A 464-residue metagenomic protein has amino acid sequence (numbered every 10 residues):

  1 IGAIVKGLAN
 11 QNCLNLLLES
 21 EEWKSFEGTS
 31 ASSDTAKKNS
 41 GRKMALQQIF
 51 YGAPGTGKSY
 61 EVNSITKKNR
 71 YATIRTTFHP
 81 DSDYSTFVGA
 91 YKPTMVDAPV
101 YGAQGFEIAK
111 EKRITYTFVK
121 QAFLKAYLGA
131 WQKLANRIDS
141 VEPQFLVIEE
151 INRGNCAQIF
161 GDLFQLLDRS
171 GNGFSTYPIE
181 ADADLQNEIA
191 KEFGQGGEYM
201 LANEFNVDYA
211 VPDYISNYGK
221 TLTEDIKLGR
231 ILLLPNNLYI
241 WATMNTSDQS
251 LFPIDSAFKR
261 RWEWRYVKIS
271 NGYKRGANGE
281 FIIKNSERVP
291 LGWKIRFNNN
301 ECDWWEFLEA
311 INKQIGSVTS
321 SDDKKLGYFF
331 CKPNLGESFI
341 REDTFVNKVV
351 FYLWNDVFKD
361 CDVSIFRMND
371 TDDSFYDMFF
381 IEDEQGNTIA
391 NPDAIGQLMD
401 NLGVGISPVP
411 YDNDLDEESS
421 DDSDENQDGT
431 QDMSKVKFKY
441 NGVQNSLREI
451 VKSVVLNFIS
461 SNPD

Functional and structural regions predicted by a protein language model:
I4-D464: C-terminal regulatory/interaction module of P-loop NTP-utilizing enzymes
